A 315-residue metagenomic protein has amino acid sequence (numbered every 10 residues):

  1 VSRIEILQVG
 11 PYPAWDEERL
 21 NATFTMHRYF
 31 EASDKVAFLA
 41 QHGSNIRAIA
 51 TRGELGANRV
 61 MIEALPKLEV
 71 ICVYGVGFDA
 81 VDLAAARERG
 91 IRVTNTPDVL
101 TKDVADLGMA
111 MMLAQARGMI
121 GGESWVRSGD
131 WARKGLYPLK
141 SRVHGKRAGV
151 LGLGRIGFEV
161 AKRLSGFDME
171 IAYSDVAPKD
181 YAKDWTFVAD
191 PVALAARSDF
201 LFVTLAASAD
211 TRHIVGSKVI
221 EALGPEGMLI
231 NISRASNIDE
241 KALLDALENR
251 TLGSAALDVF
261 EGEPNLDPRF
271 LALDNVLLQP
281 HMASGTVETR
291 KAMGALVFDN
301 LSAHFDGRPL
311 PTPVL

Functional and structural regions predicted by a protein language model:
V1-T94, A196, G216-K218: An N-terminal-biased, well-structured beta-alpha scaffold segment characteristic of Rossmann-like dinucleotide-binding
R3, R87, T94-L107, G121 (+2 more regions): C-terminal helix-to-coil terminal segments
G10-W15, E54, Y173-K179, G262: Short, polar loop motifs at secondary-structure junctions
R47-A48, V70, F200, M228 (+2 more regions): Short, Asp-centered acidic motifs that coordinate Mg2+ and/or phosphate in catalytic or ligand-binding sites
R52-G53, G75, L205, I232-S233 (+1 more regions): Glycine-rich, N-terminal phosphate-binding loop of Rossmann-like dinucleotide-binding domains
A57-M61, V176-R269: Rossmann-like adenosine-cofactor binding region
R89, P97-R147, E159-K162, G166: Phosphate-binding beta-alpha-beta segment of Rossmann-like dinucleotide-binding domains, i.e., the NAD(P)
L153-G154: Glycine-rich Rossmann-fold phosphate-binding loop(s) that bind the pyrophosphate of adenine dinucleotide cofactors
